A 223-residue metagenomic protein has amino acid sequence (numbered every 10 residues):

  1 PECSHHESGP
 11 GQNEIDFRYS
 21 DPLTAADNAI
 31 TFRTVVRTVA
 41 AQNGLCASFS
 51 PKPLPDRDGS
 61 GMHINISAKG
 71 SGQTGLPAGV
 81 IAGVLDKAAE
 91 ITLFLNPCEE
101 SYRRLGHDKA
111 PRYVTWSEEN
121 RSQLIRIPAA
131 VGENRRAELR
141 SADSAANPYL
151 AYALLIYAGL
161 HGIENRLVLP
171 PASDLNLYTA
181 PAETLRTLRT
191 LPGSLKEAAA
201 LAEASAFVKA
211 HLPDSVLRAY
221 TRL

Functional and structural regions predicted by a protein language model:
P1-I30: Active-site acidic/histidine clusters and adjacent loop/turn architecture that either coordinate catalytic ions
E2-S4, C46-L54: A short glycine-rich, hydrophobically flanked beta-strand micro-motif that places a catalytic Asp/Glu for divalent metal
S4-G9, D56-R57, T115-S117, P128-A130: Short glycine/proline-enriched loop/turn "hinge" motifs that connect secondary-structure elements and lie
P10-D16, P51-I64, E99-R112, D174: Beta-rich nucleic-acid/ligand-interaction surfaces
R18, I66, P128: Fold-independent oxyanion-binding glycine-rich loops and adjacent beta-strand/coil segments at enzyme active sites
S20-P22, A68-S71: Catalytic palm subdomain of template-directed nucleic-acid polymerases, centered on the conserved carboxylate motif
T24, L54, S144: Glycine-/small-residue-rich active-site loops that bind phosphorylated ligands and cofactors
T31, V35-V39, L45-C46, K69-L223: Catalytic-core signal marking the mid-to-C-terminal active-site face
